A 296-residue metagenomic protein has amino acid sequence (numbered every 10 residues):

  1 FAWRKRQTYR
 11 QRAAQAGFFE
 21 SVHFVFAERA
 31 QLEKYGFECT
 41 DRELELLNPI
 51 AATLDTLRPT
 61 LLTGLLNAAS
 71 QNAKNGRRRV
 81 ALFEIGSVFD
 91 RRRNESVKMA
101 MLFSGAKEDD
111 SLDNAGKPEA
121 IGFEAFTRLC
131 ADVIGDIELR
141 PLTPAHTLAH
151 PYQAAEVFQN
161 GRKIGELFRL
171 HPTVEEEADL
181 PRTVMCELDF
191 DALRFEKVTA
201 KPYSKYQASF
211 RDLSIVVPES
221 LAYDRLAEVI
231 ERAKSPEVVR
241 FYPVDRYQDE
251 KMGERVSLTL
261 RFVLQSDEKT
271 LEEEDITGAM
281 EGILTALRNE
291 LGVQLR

Functional and structural regions predicted by a protein language model:
F1-V80, R211, V263-Q265, D275-R296: Extended, well-folded interaction surfaces typified by the phenylalanyl-tRNA synthetase beta subunit core
Q11, Q15, L54, N72-G76 (+4 more regions): A general structural signal for short secondary-structure junctions and capping/turn motifs
Q15-G17, R79, E95-V97, H150-Q153: Short, well-ordered loop/turn elements at secondary-structure boundaries
S21, E28-A30, P59-S104, P181-E196 (+1 more regions): Conserved alpha/beta core surface patches that mediate binding of polyanionic ligands
S21-F24, Q31-L32, L54-L57, A73-K74 (+5 more regions): Short helix/loop capping segments that flank catalytic or ligand/cofactor-binding pockets
C39-D41, N94-S96, Y152, S257: Short, solvent-exposed loop/turn segments at the edges of secondary structure
L44, N48, S87, V97-A106 (+2 more regions): Short beta-strand elements
D110-R296: A carboxyl-terminal module marker
